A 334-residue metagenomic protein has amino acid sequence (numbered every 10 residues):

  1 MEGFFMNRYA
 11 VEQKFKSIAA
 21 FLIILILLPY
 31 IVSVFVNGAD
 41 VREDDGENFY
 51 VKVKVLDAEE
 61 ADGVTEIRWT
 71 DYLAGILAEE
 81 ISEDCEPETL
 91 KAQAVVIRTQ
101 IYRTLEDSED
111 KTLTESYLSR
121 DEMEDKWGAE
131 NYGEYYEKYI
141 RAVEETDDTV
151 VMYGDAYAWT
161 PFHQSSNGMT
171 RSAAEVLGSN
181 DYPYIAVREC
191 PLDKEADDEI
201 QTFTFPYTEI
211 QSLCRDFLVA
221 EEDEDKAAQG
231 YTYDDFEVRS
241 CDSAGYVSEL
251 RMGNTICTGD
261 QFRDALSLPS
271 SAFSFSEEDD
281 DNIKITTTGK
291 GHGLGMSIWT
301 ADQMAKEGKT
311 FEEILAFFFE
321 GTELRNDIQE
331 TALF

Functional and structural regions predicted by a protein language model:
E2-F334: Conserved, single-site charged/polar hotspot
